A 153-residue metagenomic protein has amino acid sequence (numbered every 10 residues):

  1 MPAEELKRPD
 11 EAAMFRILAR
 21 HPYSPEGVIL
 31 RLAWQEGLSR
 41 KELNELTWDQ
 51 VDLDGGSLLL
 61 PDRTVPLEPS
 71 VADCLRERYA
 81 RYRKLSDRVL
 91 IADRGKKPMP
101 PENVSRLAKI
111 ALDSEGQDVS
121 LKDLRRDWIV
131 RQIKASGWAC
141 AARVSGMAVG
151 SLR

Functional and structural regions predicted by a protein language model:
M1-R16, P61-S70, R83-D87: DNA breakage-rejoining catalytic core of tyrosine-based enzymes
L6-R40, R125: Basic, Lys/Arg- and aromatic-enriched nucleic-acid-binding interface segment
E36-K41, E45-L75: Conserved tyrosine-mediated DNA breakage-rejoining catalytic core shared by Y-recombinases
S39-K41, E45, L90, S136-R143: Short, charged amphipathic recognition helices of the HTH superfamily and cognate SANT/SANTA-like modules
N44-V51, A142-G150: A short, basic/aromatic helix-end/turn motif that makes direct DNA contacts
E68-Q117: Active-site/catalytic core of tyrosine-dependent DNA strand-transfer enzymes
M99-P100, M147-R153: Short, basic interhelical loop/turn and adjoining N-cap of the next helix at nucleic-acid- or acidic-partner-contacting
S105-V149: Short, basic (Lys/Arg/His-rich) helix/loop patches that form interaction surfaces in the mid-to-C-terminal regions
